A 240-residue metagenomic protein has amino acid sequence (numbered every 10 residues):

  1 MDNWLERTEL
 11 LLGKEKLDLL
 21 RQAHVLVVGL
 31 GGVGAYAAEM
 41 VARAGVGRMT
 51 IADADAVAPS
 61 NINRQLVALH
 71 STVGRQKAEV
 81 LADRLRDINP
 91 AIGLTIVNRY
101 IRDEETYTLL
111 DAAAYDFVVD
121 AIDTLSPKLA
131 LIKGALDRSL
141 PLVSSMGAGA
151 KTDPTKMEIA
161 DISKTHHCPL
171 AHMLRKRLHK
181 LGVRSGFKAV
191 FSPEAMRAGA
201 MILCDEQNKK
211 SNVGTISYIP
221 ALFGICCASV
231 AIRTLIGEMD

Functional and structural regions predicted by a protein language model:
M1-L26, P59: N-terminal charged helix/coil linker that caps or initiates catalytic domains
V27-G29, A52: Conserved N-terminal Rossmann-fold NAD(P)-binding element of oxidoreductases
V33: Hydrophobic/small residue at the entry helix of a nucleotide-binding pocket
V46, I51-N89: Glycine-rich phosphate-binding loop and adjoining beta1-alpha1-beta2 segment of Rossmann-like nucleotide-binding folds
I96-R99, M146, F191: Short loop/edge segments at beta-strand edges and connector loops that shape dinucleotide/nucleotide cofactor-binding
N98-T106: Conserved SAM/SAH-binding loop
D111-F117, I122-P127, D137, L142 (+3 more regions): Glycine-rich phosphate/adenylate-binding loop
